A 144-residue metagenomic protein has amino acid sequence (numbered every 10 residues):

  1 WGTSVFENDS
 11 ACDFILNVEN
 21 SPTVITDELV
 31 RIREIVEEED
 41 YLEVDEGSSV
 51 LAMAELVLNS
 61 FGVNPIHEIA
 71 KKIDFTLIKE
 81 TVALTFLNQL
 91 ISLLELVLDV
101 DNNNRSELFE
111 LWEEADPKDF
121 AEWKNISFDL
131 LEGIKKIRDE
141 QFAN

Functional and structural regions predicted by a protein language model:
W1-D40: Short terminal alpha-helical segments
E7-F14, V50-V57, F109-E110, F128-L131: Amphipathic alpha-helical elements of HEAT/ARM-like alpha-solenoid repeat scaffolds that form extended
D9, D40-G47, L77, T81: Short, solvent-exposed segments of well-ordered alpha helices
I15, E19, L58-F61, K135: Hydrophobic/aromatic-lined pockets within catalytic cores
P22-R33, A54, A83-E95, K124 (+1 more regions): Hydrophobic core segments within long, regular secondary-structure runs in both alpha- and beta-rich folds
I25-N64: Short, well-structured hydrophobic secondary-structure segments
A52-E114: Amphipathic protein-protein interaction modules
L90-N144: Low-complexity intrinsically disordered segments
